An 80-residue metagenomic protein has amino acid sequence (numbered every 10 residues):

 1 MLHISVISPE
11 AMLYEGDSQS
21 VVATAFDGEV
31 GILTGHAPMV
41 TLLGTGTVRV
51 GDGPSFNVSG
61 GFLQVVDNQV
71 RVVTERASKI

Functional and structural regions predicted by a protein language model:
L2-I80: Compact, glycine-rich, soluble single-domain proteins
